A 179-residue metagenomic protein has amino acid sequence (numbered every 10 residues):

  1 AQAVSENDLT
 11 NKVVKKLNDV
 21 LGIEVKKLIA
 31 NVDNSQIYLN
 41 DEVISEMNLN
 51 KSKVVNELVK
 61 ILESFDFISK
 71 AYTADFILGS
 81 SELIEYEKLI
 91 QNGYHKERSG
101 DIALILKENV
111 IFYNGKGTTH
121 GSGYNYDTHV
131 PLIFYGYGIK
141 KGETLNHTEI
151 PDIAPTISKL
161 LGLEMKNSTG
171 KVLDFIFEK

Functional and structural regions predicted by a protein language model:
A1, G100, G136-G138, G162 (+1 more regions): Glycine-centered flexibility sites
A1-V110: Secreted, luminal/periplasmic, and some membrane-associated catalytic domains that remodel anionic oxygen-ester
D8-L49, T119-L160, K179: Substrate-binding rim/cap in mid-to-C-terminal beta-strand-loop elements of soluble/periplasmic
E57-I61, D152-L160, V172: Generic recognition of well-ordered alpha-helical segments
E63-F67, S158-K166, E178: Sec-exported extracytoplasmic/periplasmic mature domains
I68-D75, G117-T118, N167-G170: Surface-exposed patches in mature extracellular/periplasmic domains of secreted proteins
I111-N114, K141-G142: Short, solvent-exposed loop/turn elements at domain surfaces
G170-K179: Short, highly charged C-terminal tails/helix-capping segments
